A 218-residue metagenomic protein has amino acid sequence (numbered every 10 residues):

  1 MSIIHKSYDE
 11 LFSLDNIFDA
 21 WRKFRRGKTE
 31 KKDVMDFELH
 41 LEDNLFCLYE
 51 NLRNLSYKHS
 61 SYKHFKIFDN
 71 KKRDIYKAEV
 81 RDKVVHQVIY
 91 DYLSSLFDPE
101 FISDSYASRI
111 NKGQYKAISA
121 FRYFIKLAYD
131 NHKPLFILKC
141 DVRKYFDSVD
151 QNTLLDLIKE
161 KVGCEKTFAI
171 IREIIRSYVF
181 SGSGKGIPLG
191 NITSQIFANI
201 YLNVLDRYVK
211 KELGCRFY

Functional and structural regions predicted by a protein language model:
M1, R22-T29, K66-F68, D98-F101 (+2 more regions): Short acidic (Asp/Glu) and glycine-rich catalytic loops that position anionic groups and cofactors
M1-F46: Non-catalytic, polymerase-adjacent accessory regions of viral genome-replication enzymes
I3, S7, L93-D147: Active-site-proximal segment of RNA-dependent polymerases
S13-I17, L48-K71, V84, F168-Y178: Reverse-transcriptase-like RNA-dependent polymerase core
K32, I89, F121, I171 (+1 more regions): A residue-level signal for conserved active-site and pocket-lining positions in enzyme catalytic cores
D33-F37, H59-K66, E100-Y106, K133-K139 (+2 more regions): Short coil/turn segments at secondary-structure boundaries
N44, N51, F124, A128-Y218: Conserved polymerase palm-domain catalytic core
K72-I102, S183-K211: Conserved pre-motif C helix in the palm subdomain of viral-like polymerases
